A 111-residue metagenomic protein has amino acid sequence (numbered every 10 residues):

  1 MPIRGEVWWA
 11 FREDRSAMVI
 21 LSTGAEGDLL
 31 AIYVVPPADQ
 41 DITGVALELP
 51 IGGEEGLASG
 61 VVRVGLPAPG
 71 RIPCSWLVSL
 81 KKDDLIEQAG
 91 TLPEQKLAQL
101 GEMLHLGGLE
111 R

Functional and structural regions predicted by a protein language model:
M1-R111: Conserved functional hotspots at enzyme active or ligand-binding sites that engage polyanionic ligands
